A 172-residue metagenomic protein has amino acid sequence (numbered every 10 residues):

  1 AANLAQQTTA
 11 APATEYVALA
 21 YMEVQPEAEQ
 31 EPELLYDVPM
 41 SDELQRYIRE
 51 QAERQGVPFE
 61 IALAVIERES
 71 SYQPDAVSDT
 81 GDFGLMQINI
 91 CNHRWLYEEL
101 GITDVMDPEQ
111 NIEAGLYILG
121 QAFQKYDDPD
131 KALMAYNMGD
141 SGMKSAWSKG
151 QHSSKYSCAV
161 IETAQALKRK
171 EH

Functional and structural regions predicted by a protein language model:
A1-A13: N-terminal secretion targeting segments of exported proteins
A11-Y72, K170-E171: Export/targeting segments at the very N-terminus of extracytoplasmic proteins
D42, R46-E50, E60-L63, E113-Y117 (+3 more regions): Solvent-exposed, polar/charged alpha-helical surfaces in well-ordered, non-transmembrane soluble domains, broadly
G56-Q73, I88, I112-L116, L133-G139: Short, functionally critical alpha-helical segments immediately adjacent to catalytic or ligand/cofactor-binding
S71-V77, R94, D140-A146: Secretory-pathway/luminal and periplasmic proteins that interact with or process carbohydrate-rich
D79-E99, G115, D140, V160: Substrate-binding/active-site groove segments that recognize and process beta-1,4-linked N-acetyl-hexosamine
G101-N111: A short, structured beta-strand-centered segment in the mid-to-C-terminal lobe of catalytic cores from group-transfer
D130-H172: Catalytic and substrate-binding regions of cell-wall glycan-acting enzymes that process beta-1,4-linked
